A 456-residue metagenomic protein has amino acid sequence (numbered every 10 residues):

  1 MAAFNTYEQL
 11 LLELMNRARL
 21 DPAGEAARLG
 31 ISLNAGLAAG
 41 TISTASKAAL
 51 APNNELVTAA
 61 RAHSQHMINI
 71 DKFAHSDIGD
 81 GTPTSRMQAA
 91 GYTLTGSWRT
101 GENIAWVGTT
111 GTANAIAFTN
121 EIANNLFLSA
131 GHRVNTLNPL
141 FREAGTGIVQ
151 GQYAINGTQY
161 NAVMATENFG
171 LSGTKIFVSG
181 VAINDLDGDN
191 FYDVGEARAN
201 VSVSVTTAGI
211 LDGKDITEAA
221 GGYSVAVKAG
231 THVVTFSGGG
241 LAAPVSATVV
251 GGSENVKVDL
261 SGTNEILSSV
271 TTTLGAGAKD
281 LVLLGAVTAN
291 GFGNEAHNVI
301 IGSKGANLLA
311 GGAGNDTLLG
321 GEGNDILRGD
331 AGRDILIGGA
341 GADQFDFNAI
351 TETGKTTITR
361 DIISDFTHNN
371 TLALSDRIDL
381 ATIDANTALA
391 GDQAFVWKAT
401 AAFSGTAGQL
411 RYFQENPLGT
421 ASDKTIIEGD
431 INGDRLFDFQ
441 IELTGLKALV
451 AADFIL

Functional and structural regions predicted by a protein language model:
A62-L171: A well-ordered secondary-structure block
V178-N184, G221: A short, amphipathic beta-strand motif
D185-E196, G209, T420-A421, I431-F437: Acidic, glycine-anchored loop motifs typical of Ca2+
G188-G222: Short, acidic Ser/Thr/Gly-rich low-complexity loop/linker segments typical of extracellular and cell-surface proteins
D212, T263-R360, F437, D453-L456: Glycine- and aspartate-rich repeat motifs characteristic of hemolysin/RTX-like Ca2+-binding segments in secreted
G221, A229-G240: A short, solvent-exposed beta-strand micro-motif common in secreted/extracellular proteins
S237-N264: Structured interaction patches on ligand/partner-binding surfaces of diverse proteins
A342-L456: Acidic glycine/aspartate-rich repeat arrays in secreted/surface proteins
